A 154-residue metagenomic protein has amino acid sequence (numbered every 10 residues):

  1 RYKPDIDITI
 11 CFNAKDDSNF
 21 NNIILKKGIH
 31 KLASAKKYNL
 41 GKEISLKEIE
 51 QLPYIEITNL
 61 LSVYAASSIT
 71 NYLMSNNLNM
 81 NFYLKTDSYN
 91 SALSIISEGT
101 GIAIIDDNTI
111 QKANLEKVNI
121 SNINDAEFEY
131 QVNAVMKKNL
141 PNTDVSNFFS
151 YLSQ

Functional and structural regions predicted by a protein language model:
R1-H30, S34, S97-T100, K117-S121: Short beta-strand-centered segments that line the small-molecule binding cleft or hinge of alpha/beta clamshell
F12, L78-S88: Short beta-strand-to-loop elements that line the ligand-binding cleft of bilobed periplasmic-binding protein-like
N13-A14, K36-K37, D106-T109, V132 (+1 more regions): Short secondary-structure boundary segments
K15-D16, L61, S88-S91, N108-I110: Alpha-helix capping/helix-boundary segments
D16-D17, K37-S45, E127-F128, N139-V145: Short helix-loop capping/hinge motifs at secondary-structure junctions, enriched in acidic/polar residues
F20-T58: Flexible hinge/capping segments at coil-to-helix
P53-N76: Secondary-structure junction motif
I120-Q154: A late-sequence structural motif
